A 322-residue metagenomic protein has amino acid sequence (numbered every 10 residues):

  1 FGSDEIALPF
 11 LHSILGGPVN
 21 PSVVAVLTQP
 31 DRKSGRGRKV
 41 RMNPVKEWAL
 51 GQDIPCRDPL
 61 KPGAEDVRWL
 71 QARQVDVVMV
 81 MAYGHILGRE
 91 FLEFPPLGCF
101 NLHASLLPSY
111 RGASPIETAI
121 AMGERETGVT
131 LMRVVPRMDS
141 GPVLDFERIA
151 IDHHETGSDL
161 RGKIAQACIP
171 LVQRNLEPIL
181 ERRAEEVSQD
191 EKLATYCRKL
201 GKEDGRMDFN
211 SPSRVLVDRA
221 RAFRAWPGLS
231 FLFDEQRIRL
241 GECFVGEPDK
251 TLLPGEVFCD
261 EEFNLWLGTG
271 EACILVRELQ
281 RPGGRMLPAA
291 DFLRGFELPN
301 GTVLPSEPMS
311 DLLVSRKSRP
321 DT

Functional and structural regions predicted by a protein language model:
F1-R36: N-terminal Rossmann-like dinucleotide-binding module
L8, H12, G16, R68-Q71 (+2 more regions): Amphipathic, non-transmembrane alpha-helical secondary structure
P18, Q29, K33-D76: N-terminal glycine-/serine-/threonine-rich beta1-alpha1-beta2 phosphate-ribose binding loop of Rossmann-like
V24-A25, P55-R73, H85-A104: Internal alpha/beta domain cores that form substrate/cofactor-binding pockets in large enzymes and binding proteins
V77-Y196, E203: Donor/substrate-binding cores of folate-linked one-carbon enzymes
R198-S211: Acyl-group handling in specialized metabolite and lipid biosynthesis
F209-T322: An anion-binding loop in the catalytic cleft
